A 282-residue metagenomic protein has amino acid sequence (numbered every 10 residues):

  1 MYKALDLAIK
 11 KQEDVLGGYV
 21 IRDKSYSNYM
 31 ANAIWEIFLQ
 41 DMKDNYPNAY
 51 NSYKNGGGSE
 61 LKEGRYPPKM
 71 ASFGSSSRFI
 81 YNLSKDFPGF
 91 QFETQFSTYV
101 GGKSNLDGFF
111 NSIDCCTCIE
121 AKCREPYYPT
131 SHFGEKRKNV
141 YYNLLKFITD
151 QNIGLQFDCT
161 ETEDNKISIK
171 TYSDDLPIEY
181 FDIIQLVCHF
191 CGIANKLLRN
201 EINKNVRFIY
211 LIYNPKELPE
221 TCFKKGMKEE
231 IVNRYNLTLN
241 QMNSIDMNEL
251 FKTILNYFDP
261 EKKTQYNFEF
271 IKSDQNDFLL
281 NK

Functional and structural regions predicted by a protein language model:
M1-K282: Charged, terminal alpha-helix-loop-beta segments that serve as non-catalytic nucleic-acid engagement and/or assembly
